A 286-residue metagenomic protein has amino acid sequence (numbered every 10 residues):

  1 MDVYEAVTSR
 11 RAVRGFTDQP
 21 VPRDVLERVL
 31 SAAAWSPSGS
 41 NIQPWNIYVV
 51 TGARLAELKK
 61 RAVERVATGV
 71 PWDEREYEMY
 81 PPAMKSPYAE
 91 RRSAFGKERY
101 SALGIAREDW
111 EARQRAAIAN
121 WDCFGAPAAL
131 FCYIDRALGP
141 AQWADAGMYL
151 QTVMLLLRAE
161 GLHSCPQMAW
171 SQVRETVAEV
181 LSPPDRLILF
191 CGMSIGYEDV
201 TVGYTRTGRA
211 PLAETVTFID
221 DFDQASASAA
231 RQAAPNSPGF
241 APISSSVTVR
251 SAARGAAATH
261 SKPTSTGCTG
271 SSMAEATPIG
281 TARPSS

Functional and structural regions predicted by a protein language model:
M1-S237: Acidic, surface-exposed loops and disordered segments
S228, S237-P238, P242-M273, T277 (+1 more regions): Low-acidity, Ser/Thr- and Arg-rich intrinsically disordered low-complexity segments
